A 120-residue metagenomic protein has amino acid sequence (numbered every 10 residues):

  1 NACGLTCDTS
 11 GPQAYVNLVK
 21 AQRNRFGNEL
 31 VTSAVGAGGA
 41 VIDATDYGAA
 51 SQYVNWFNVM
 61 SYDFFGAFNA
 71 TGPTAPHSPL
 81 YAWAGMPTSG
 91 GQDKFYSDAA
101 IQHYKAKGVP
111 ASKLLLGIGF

Functional and structural regions predicted by a protein language model:
A2-F120: Substrate-binding surface in catalytic domains of secreted glycosidases
